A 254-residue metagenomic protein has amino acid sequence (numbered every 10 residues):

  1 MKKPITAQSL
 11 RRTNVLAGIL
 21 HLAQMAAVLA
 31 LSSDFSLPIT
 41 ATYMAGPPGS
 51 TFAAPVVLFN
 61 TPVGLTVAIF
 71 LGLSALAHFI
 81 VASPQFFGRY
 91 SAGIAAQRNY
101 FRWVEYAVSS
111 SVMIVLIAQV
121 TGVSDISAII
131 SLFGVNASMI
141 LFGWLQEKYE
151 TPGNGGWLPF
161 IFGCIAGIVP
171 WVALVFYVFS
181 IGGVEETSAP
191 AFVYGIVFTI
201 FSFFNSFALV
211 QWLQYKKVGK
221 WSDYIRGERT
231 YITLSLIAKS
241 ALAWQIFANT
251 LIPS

Functional and structural regions predicted by a protein language model:
K2-N99, S110-S254: Polytopic alpha-helical membrane-helix bundles and their juxtamembrane interface segments in multi-pass membrane
